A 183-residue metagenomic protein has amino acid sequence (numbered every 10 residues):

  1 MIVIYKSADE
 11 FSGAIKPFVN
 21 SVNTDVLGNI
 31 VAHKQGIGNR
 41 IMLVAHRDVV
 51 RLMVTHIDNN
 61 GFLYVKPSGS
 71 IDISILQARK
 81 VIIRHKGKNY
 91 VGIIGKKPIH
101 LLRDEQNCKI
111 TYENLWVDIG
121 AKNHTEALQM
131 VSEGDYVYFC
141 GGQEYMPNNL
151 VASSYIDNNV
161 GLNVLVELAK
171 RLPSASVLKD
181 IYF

Functional and structural regions predicted by a protein language model:
M1-F183: N-terminal hydrophobic/helix-forming segments and targeting peptides
